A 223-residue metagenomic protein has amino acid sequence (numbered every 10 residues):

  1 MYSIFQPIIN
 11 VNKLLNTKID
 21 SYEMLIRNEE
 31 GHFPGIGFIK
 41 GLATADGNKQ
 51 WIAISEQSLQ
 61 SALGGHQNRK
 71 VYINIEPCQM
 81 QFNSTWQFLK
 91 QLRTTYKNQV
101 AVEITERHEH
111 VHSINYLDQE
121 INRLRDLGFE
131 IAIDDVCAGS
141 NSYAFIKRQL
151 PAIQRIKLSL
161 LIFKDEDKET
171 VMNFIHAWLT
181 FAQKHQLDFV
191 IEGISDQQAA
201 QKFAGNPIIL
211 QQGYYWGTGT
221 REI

Functional and structural regions predicted by a protein language model:
M1-P7, I26-G31, T105-H110, V136-Y143 (+1 more regions): EAL-family c-di-GMP phosphodiesterase catalytic domain
M1-T95: Bacterial c-di-GMP phosphodiesterase EAL domain
S21-M24, A101, L117, A132 (+2 more regions): Small-side-chain structural scaffolding
E29-S55, P77-N83, R93-G128, S140 (+3 more regions): EAL-type cyclic di-GMP phosphodiesterase domain
Q60-H66, W86-Q99, Q119-N122, I146-A152 (+1 more regions): Acidic (Asp/Glu)-rich catalytic clusters
Q67-V71, R125-G128, A182-Q186: Short, surface-exposed connector motifs at secondary-structure boundaries
